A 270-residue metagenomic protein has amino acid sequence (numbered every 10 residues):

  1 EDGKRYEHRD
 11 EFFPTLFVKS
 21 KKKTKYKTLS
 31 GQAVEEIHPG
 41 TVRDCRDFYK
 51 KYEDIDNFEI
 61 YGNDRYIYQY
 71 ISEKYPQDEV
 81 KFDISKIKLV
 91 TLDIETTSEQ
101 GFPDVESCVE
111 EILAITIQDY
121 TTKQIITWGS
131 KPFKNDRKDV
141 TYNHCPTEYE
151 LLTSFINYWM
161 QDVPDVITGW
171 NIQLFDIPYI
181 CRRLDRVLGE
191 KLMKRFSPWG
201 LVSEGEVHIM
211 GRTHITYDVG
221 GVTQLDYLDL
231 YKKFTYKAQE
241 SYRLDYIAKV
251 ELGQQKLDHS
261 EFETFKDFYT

Functional and structural regions predicted by a protein language model:
E1-L230, F234-T270: The two-metal-ion catalytic cores of nucleic-acid processing enzymes
